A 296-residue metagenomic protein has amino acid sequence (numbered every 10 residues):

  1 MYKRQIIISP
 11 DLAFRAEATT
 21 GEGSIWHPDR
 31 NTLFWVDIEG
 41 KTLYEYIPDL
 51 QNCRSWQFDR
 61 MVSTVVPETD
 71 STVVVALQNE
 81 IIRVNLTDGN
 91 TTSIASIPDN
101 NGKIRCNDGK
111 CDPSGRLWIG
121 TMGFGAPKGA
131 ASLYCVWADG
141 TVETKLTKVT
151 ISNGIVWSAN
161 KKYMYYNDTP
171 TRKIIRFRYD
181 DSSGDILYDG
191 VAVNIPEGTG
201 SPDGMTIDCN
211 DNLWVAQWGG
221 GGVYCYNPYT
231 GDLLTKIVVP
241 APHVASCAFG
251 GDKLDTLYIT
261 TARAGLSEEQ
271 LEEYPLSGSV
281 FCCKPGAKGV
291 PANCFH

Functional and structural regions predicted by a protein language model:
M1-Q5: Conserved small/polar residues in nucleotide/adenosyl-binding loops
S9-R15, Q51-Q57, T92-D99, T141-T147 (+2 more regions): A short beta-strand motif characteristic of beta-propeller blades
A16-R30, F58-V74, N100-R116, K145-Y163 (+3 more regions): Beta-rich, blade/repeat-based domains predominating in secreted/periplasmic proteins but also intracellular
H27-P28, L33-I38, V74-N79, I119-P127 (+3 more regions): Conserved beta-strand positions in repeat-built beta-propeller and related beta-rich domains
T42-Y44, E80-I82, A131-Y134, K173-I175 (+2 more regions): A short loop-to-beta-strand structural motif that recurs across blades of beta-propeller domains
N90-T147: Hydrophobic alpha-helical segments and helix pairs
K173, F177, N194-T230: Loop/turn-rich, solvent-exposed surfaces of beta-rich toroidal or solenoidal domains
F177-D185, P285-V290: Short loop/turn segments immediately following beta-strands, especially the blade-tip and inter-blade linker loops
